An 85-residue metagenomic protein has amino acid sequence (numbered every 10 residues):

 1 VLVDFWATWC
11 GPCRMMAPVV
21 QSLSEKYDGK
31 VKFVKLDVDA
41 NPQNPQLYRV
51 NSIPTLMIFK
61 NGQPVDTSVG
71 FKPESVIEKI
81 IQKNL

Functional and structural regions predicted by a protein language model:
L2-V3, F33, L56: Hydrophobic beta-strand anchors of alpha/beta hydrolase catalytic cores
F5-V19: Conserved redox-active cysteine motifs that mediate thiol-disulfide chemistry, especially di-cysteine Cys-X(1-2)-Cys
M15-L36: Conserved helix-turn-beta segment immediately C-terminal to the redox Cys motif in thioredoxin-like folds
D39: Adenine-nucleotide cofactor-binding loop residues
P42, Y48-M57: Structural micro-motif
S52, I58-L85: Non-catalytic, surface beta->alpha helical segment in thiol-disulfide oxidoreductase systems
